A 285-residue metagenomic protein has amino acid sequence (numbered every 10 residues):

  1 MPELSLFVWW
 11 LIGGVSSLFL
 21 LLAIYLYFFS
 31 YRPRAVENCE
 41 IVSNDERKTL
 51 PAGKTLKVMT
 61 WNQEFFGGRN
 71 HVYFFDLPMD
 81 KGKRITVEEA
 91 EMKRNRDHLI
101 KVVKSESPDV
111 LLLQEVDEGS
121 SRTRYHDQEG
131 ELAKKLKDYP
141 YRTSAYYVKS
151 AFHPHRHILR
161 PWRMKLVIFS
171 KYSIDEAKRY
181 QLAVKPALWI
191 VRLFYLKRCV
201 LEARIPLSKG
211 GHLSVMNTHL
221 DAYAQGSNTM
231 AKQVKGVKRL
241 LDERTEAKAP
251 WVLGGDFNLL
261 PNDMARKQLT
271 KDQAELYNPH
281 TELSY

Functional and structural regions predicted by a protein language model:
P2-K135, Y146-P154: N-terminal, active-site-proximal structural segment of metallo-dependent hydrolase catalytic domains
Q63, V116, L220, G255-F257: Active-site metal-binding loops of divalent metal-dependent hydrolases
G82-E89, V116-G119, A183-R192, H219-N228: Surface-exposed cleft-lining segments at the edges of enzyme active sites
L112-Q114, T143-A145, V252-D256: Active-site neighborhood of phospho(di)ester-bond hydrolases with catalytic His/Asp-centered motifs
A133-D138, P161-A177, A203-S208: Conserved beta strand-loop-helix elements of the APE1-like EEP
Y172-G210: Active-site catalytic loop in hydrolytic enzyme cores
F194, R204-A231: Metal-dependent phosphoester/phosphodiester hydrolase catalytic core
A224-Y285: Metal-dependent phosphoesterases centered on the DNase I-like endonuclease/exonuclease/phosphatase
